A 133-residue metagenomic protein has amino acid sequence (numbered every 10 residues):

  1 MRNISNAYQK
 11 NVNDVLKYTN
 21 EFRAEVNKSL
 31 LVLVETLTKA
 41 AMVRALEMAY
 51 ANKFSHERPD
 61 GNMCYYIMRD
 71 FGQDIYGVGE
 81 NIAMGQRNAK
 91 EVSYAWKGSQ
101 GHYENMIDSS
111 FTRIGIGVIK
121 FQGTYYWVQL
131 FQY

Functional and structural regions predicted by a protein language model:
M1-A51: A short alpha-helix/helix-coil micro-patch that ends at or immediately precedes a cysteine
I4-Y8, V12, L30, E57 (+3 more regions): Alpha-helix initiation/capping motif
E21, Y66, E104: Surface-exposed charge patches
L30-V32, H56, Y76, I114: A local structural micro-motif
K39-R87: Short, surface-exposed glycine/acidic/tryptophan-bearing loops
E80-Y133: Disulfide-stabilized extracellular recognition modules
